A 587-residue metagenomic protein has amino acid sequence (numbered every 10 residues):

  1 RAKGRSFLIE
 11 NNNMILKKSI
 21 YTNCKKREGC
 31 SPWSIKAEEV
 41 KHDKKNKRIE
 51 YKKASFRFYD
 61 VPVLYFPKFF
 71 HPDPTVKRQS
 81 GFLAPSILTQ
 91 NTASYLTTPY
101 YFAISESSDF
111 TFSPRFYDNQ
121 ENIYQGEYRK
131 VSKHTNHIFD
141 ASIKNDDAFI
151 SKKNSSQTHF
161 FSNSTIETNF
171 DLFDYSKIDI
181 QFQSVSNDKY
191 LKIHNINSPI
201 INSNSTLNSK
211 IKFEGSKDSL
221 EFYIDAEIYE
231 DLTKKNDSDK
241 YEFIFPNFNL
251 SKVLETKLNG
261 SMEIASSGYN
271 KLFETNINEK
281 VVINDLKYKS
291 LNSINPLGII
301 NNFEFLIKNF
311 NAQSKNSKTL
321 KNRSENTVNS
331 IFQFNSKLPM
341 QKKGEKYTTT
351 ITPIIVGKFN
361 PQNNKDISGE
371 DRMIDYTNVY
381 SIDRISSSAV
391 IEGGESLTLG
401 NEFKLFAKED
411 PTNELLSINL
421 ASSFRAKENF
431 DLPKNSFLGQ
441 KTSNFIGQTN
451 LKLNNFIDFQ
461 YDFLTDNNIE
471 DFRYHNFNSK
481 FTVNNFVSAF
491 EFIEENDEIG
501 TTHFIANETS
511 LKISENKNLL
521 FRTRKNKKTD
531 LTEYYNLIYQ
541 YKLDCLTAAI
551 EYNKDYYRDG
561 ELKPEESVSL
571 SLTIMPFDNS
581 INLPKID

Functional and structural regions predicted by a protein language model:
R1-N23, E28-I35, D43-K44, R48-D587: Outer-membrane beta-barrel proteins and related beta-barrel translocases across Gram-negative bacteria
